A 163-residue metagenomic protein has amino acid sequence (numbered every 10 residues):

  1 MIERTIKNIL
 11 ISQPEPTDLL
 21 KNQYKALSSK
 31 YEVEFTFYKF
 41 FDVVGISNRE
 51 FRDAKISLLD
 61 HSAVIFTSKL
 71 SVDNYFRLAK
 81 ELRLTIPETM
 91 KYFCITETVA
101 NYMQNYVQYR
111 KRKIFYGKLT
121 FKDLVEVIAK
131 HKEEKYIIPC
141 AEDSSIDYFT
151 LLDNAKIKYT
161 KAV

Functional and structural regions predicted by a protein language model:
M1-V163: Conserved beta-alpha
